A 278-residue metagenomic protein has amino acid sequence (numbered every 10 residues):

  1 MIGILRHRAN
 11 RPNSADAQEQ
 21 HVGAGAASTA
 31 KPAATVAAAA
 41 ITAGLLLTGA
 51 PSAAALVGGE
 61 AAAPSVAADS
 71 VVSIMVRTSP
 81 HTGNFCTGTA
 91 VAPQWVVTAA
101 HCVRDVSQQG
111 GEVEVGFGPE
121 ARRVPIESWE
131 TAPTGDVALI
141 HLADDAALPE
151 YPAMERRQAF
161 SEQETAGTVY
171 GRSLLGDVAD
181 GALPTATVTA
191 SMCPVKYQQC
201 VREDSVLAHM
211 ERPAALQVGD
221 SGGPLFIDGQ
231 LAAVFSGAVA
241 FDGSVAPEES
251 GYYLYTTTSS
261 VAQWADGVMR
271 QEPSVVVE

Functional and structural regions predicted by a protein language model:
M1-A55: Secretory targeting and sorting signals
G44-S70, S274-E278: C-terminal region of N-terminal signal peptides and the immediate post-cleavage residues of exported proteins
L56-A67, R77-P80, R104, Q108-A159 (+3 more regions): Conserved catalytic-core segment of clan PA serine endopeptidases
V71, W95-V97, V137-H141, T185-T187 (+1 more regions): Conserved hydrophobic/aromatic beta-strand scaffold that supports enzyme active sites
V71-P93, R122-P125, G222: A conserved glycine-rich beta-strand in the N-terminal activation segment of trypsin-fold
M75-R77, V91-P93, A99-C102, G118 (+5 more regions): Active-site-proximal beta-strand/loop segments in catalytic clefts of secreted hydrolases
A90-V96, A100-V103, S221-E278: C-terminal subregion of chymotrypsin/trypsin-like serine protease catalytic domains
P133-P213, A240, E249-Y252, T258-V268: Chymotrypsin/trypsin-fold serine protease catalytic domain
